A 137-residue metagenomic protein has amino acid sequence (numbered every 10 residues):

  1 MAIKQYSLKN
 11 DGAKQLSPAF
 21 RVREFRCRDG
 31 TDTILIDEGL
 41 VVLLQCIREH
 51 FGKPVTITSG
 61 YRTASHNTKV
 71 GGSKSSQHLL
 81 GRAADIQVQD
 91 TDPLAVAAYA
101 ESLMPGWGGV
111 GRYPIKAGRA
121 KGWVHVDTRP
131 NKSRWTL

Functional and structural regions predicted by a protein language model:
M1-H50, R119, P130-L137: Extracytoplasmic cell-surface/polysaccharide-interacting catalytic and binding patches
N10-G12, F20, S65, V70 (+2 more regions): Solvent-exposed, flexible loop/coil residues
R28-G30, V55-Y61, V96-Y99: N-terminal start-of-chain detector that recognizes signal peptides and the immediate post-cleavage beginning
L35-D37, R62-N67, V88-D90, E101-M104: A short linear-motif detector with a strong N-terminal bias
I36-L43, K53, H66, R82 (+2 more regions): Amphipathic alpha-helical interface surfaces
V41-G71: Extended, low-complexity, intrinsically disordered C-terminal regulatory tails of eukaryotic serine/threonine kinases
S75, L79-A84, V88-L137: Catalytic cores and adjacent binding grooves of peptidoglycan-active enzymes
